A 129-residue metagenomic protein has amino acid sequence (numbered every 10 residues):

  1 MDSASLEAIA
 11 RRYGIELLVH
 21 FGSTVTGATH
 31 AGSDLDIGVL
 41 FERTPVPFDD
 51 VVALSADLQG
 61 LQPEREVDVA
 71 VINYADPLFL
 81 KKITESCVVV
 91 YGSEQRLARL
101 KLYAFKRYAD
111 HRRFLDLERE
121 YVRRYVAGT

Functional and structural regions predicted by a protein language model:
M1-L17, V25-G27, A31, T44-T129: Catalytic core of pol beta-like nucleotidyltransferases
D34-D36: Acidic Asp/Glu-based divalent-cation binding sites
G38-E42: Short hydrophobic/aromatic beta-strand micro-patches that form the beta-sheet surface supporting nucleotide- or nucleic
